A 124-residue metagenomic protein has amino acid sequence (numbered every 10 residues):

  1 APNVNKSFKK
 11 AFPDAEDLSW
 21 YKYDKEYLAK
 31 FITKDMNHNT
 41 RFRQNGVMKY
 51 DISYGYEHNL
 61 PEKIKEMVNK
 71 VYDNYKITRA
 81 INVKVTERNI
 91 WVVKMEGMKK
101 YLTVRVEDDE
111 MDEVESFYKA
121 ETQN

Functional and structural regions predicted by a protein language model:
A1-N124: Interaction-mediating elements
